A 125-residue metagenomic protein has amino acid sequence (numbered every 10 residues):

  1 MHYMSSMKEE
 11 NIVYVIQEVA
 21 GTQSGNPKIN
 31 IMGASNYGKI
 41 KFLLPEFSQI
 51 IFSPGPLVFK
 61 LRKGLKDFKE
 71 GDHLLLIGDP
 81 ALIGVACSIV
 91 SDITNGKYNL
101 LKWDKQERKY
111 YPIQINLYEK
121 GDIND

Functional and structural regions predicted by a protein language model:
M1-H73, V85-D125: Long, low-complexity, Lys/Arg-enriched
H73-D79: Acidic beta-strand-to-loop metal/phosphate-binding motif
